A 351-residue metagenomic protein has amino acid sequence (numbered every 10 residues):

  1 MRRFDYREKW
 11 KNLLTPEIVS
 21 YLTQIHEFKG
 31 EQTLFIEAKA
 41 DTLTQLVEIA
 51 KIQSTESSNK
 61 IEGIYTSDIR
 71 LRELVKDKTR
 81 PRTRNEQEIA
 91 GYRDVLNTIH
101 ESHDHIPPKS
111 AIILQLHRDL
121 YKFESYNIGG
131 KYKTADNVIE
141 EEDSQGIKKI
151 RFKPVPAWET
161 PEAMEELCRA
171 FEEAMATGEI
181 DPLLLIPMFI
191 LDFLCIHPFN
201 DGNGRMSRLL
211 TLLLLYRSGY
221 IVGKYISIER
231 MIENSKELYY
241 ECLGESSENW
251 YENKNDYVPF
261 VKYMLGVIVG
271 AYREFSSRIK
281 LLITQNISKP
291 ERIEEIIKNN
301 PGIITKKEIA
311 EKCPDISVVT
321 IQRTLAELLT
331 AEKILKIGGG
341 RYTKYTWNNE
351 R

Functional and structural regions predicted by a protein language model:
M1-R351: FIC/Doc superfamily catalytic core
